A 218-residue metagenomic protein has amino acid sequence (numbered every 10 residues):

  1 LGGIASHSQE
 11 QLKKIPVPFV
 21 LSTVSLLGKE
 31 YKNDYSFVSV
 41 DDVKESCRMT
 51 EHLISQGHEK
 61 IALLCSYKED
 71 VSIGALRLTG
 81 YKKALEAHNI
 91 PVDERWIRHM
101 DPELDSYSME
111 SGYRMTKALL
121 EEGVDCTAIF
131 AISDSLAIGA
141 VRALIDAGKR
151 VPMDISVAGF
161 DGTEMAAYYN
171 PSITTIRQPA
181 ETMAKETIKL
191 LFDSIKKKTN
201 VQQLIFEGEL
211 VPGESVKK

Functional and structural regions predicted by a protein language model:
L1-S6, S135: Short beta->alpha connector loops
Q9-K218: Bacterial carbohydrate/catabolite-sensing allosteric modules
